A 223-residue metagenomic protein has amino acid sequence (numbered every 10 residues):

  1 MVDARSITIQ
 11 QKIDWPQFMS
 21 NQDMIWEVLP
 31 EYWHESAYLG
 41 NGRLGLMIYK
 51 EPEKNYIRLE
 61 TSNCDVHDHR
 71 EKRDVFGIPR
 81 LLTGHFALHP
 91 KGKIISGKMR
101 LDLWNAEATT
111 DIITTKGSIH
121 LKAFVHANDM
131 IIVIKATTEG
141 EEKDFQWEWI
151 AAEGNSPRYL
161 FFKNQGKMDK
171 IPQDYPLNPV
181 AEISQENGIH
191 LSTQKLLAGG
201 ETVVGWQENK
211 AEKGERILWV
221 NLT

Functional and structural regions predicted by a protein language model:
V2-T223: Aromatic-residue-lined binding/catalytic grooves and analogous aromatic/hydrophobic interfacial grooves in multimeric
